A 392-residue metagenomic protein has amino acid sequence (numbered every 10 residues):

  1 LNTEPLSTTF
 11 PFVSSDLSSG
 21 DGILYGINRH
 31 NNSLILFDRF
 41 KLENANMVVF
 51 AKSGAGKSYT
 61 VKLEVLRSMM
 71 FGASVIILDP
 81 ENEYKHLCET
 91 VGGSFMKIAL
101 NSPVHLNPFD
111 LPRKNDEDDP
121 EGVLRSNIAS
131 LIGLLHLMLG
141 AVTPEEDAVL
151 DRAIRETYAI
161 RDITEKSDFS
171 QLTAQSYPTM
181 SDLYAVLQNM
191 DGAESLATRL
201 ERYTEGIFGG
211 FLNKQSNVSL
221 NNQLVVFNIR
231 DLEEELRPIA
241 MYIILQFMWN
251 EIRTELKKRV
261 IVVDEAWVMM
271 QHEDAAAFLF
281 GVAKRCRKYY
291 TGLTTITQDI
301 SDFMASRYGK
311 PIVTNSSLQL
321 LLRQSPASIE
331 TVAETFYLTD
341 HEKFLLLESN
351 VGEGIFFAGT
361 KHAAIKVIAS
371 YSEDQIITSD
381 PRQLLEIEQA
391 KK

Functional and structural regions predicted by a protein language model:
L1-I35, F40-K41, N82-S94, L100-S102 (+5 more regions): P-loop NTPase motor domains
N2-F12, S53, I300-K392: C-terminal regions of RecA-like/P-loop NTPase motor modules
E43-A45: Hydrophobic, small-residue-rich alpha-helical packing segments that form membrane-like cores
V49: Hydrophobic anchor at the beta1->P-loop junction of P-loop NTPases
K57: Conserved lysine of the Walker
T60: Hydrophobic positions on the alpha1 helix immediately C-terminal to the Walker A/P-loop
R67-I76, I252: Post-Walker A helix-loop "phosphate-sensing" segment adjacent to the P-loop in P-loop NTPases
